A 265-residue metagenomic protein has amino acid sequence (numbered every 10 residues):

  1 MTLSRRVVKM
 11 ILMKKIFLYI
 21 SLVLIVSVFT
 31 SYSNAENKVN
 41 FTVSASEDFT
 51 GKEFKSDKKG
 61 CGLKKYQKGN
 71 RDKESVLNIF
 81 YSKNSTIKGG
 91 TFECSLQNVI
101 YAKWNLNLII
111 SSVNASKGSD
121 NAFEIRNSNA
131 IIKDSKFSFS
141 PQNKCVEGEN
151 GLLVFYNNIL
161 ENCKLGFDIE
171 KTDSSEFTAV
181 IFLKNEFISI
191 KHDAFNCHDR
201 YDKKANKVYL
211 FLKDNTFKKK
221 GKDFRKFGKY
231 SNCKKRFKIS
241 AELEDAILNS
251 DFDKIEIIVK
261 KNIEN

Functional and structural regions predicted by a protein language model:
R5-R6, M10-I16: Positively charged n-region of N-terminal signal peptides that target proteins for export
V8, S27-F29, L248: Intrinsic disorder/low-complexity segments in short proteins, especially the signal peptide and propeptide regions
Y19-V28: Bacterial N-terminal signal peptides
N34-N265: Extracellular beta-rich repeat passengers
